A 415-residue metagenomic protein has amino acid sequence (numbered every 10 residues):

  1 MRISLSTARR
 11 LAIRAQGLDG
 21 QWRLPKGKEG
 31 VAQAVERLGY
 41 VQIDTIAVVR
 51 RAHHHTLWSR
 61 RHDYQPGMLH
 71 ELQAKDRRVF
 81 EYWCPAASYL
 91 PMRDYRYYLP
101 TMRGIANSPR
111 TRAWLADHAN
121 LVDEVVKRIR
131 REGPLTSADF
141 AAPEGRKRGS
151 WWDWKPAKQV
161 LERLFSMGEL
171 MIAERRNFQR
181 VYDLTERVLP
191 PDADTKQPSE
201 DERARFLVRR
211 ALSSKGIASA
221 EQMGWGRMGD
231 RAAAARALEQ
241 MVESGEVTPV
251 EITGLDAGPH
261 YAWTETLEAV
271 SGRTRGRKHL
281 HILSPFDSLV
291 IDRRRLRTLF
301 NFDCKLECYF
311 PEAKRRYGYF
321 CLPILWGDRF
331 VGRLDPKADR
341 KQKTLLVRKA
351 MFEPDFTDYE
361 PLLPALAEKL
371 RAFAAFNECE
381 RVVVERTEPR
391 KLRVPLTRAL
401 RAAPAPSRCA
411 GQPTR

Functional and structural regions predicted by a protein language model:
M1-R415: Long, charged, low-complexity, helical-prone intrinsically disordered regions
